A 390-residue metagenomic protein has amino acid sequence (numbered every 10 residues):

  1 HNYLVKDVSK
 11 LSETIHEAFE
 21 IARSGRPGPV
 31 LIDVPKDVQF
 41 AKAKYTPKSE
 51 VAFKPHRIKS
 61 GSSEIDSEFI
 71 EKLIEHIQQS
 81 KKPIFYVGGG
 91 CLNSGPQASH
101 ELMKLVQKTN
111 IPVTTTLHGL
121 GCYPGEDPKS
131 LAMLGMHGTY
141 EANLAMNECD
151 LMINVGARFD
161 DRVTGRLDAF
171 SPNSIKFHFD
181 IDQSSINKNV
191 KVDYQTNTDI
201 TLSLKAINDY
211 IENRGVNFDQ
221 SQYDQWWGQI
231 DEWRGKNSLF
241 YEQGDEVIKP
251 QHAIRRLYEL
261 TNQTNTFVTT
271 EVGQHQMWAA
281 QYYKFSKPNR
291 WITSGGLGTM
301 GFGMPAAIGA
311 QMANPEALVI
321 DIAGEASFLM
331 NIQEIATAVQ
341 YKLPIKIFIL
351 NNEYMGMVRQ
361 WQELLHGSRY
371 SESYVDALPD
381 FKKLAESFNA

Functional and structural regions predicted by a protein language model:
H1-F40, L117-L120, M146, G156-H178 (+1 more regions): Conserved thiamine diphosphate
H1-T14, K36, G119-W226: Glycine-rich, acidic loop regions that bind phosphate or pyrophosphate groups
E17, I21-Q79, L239: Conformationally flexible catalytic loops at phosphate/diphosphate-handling active centers
E20-R26, F69-I84, L105, M146-E148 (+2 more regions): Glycine-rich phosphate/diphosphate-binding loops that line cofactor/substrate pockets in enzymes
V34-F40, G89-C91, Q183, V272-Q276 (+1 more regions): Glycine-rich beta-alpha junction loops
G89-F177, S286-E316, L329-I332, Y374: Glycine-rich, anion-gripping cofactor-binding loops and their flanking helix/strand elements in enzyme active sites
E148, N187-N189, Q195-N197, T201-K205 (+2 more regions): Thiamine diphosphate
G228-P305, A310: Active-site diphosphate/adenylate-binding microenvironment
